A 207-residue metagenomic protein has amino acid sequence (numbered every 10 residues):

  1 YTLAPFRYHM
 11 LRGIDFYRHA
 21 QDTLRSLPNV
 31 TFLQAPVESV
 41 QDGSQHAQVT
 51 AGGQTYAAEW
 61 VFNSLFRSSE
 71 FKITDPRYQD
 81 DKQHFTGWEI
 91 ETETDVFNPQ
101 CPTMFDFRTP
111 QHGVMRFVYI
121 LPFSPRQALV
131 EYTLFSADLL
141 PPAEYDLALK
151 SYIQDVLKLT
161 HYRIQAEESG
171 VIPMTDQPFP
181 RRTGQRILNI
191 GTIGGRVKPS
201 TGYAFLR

Functional and structural regions predicted by a protein language model:
Y1-A35: Dinucleotide-binding Rossmann-like beta1-alpha1 core, especially the glycine-rich loop that anchors the ADP
T2, V130, V197-K198: Short small-residue beta-strand/loop micro-motif enriched in glycine and branched aliphatics
P5-H9, L134-L139, T201: Short histidine-centered catalytic/ligand-binding loop motif
T23-R163, T175-P180: Predominantly flavin-linked oxidoreductase catalytic cores and closely associated redox partners
H112-M115, S169-I190, P199: FAD-binding beta-loop-beta segment adjacent to the flavin cofactor pocket
A128, N189-I193: Short acidic (Asp/Glu) and glycine-rich catalytic loops that position anionic groups and cofactors
Q165-E167: Long, charged, glycine-rich C-terminal linkers/tails
I193-R207: A conserved FAD-binding loop/helix module that cradles the flavin
